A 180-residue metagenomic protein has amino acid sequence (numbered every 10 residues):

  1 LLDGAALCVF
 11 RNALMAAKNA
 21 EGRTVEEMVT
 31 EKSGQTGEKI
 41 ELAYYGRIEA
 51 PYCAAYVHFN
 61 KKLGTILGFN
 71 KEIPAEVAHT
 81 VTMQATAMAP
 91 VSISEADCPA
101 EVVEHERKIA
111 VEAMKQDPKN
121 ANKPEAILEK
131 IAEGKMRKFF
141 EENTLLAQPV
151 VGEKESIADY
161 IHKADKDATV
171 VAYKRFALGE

Functional and structural regions predicted by a protein language model:
L1-E180: N-terminal assembly/interaction segments in proteins that build large macromolecular machines
